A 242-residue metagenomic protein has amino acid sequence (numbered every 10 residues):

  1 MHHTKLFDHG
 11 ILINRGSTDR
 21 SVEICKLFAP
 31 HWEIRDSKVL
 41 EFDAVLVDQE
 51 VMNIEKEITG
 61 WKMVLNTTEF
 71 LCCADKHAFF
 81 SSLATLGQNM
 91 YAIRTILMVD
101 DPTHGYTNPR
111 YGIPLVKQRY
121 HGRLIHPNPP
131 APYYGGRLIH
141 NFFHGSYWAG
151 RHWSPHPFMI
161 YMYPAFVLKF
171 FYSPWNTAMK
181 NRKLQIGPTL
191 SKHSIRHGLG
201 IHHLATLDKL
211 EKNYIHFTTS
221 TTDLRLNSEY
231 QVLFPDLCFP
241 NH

Functional and structural regions predicted by a protein language model:
M1-D8: Short, well-formed alpha-helical segments that are part of the catalytic scaffolds of diverse glycosyltransferases
H2, R15-S21: Ser/Thr-glycine-rich phosphate-binding loops at phosphate-binding pockets of nucleotides, nucleotide cofactors
D8, P30, T68: Receiver (REC) domain switch/active-site residues of two-component response regulators
D8-G16, S37: Short beta-strand/loop segment that forms part of the nucleotide-sugar
H9-I11, E33, F166: A structural signal for isolated positions on well-ordered beta-strands in alpha/beta enzyme cores
G10-I11, K62, Y91: Hydrophobic residues within beta-strands of alpha/beta enzymes
R20-L65, C73: Active-site-proximal specificity loops/subdomain of glycosyltransferases
A44-M52, C72-H242: Catalytic-site signature of metal-activated, phosphate-bearing donor transferases, centered on the GT-A/GT-A-like
